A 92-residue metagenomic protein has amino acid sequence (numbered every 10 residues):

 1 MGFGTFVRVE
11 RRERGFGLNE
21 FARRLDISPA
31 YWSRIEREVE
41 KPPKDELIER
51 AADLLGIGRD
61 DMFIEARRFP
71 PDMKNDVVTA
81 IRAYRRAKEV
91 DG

Functional and structural regions predicted by a protein language model:
M1-E13: A short, Lys/Arg-rich alpha-helix, primarily the initiator
R8, N19, E49: Residues within the helices of the helix-turn-helix
R11, A22, A52: The alpha-helix within a helix-turn-helix
G15-R34: Short alpha-helical DNA-recognition segment
D26, K44-D61: DNA major-groove recognition helix of helix-turn-helix/homeodomain DNA-binding modules
E36, L47, A66: DNA major-groove recognition helix of helix-turn-helix
D61-G92: Short, charged recognition helix plus adjacent turn of helix-turn-helix-like nucleic-acid-binding domains
